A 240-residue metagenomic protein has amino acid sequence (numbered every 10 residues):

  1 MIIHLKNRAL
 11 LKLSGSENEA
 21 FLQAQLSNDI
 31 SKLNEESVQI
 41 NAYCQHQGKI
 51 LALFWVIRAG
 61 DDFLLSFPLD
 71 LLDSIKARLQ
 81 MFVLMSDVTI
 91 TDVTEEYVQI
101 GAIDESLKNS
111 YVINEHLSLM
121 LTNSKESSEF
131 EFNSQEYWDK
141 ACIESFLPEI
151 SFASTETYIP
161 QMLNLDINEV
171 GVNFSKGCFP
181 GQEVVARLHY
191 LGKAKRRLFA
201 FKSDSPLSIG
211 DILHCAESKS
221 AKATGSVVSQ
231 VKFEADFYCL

Functional and structural regions predicted by a protein language model:
M1-A52, G60: Acidic, proline/glycine-enriched N-terminal capping motif
I2-H4, A9-S14, A52-P148: Acidic, low-complexity central loop/insert segments
G15, L65, G181, F201 (+1 more regions): Residue-level signal for inorganic ion chemistry
Q23-S31, D73, A77-M85, Y190 (+1 more regions): Short, intrinsically disordered, mixed-charge
E36-S37, L107-N109, P206-L213: Glycine-centered loop/turn motifs
I40-L53, D104-K108, V185, S220-Q230: Short amphipathic beta-strand starts and helix->beta connectors
M120-A200: Anionic-ligand-binding alpha/beta catalytic cores of soluble enzymes and soluble regulatory domains that recognize
D166-V170, A186-L240: Glycine-rich, small/acidic residue-mixed loop/short-helix segments
